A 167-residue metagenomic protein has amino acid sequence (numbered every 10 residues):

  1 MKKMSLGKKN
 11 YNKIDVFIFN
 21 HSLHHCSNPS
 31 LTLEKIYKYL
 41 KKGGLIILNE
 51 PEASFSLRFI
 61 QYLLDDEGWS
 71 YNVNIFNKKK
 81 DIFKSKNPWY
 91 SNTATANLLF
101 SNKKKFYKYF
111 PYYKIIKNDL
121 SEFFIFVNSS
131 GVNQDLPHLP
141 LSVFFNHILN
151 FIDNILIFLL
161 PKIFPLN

Functional and structural regions predicted by a protein language model:
M1-K8: Conserved SAM-binding strand-loop segment of SAM-dependent methyltransferases
I18: A conserved beta-strand element that flanks and buttresses the S-adenosyl-L-methionine
H21-S22: Short catalytic micro-motifs in class I SAM-dependent methyltransferases
C26-L31, S56: Short N-terminal helix/helix-N-cap motif within the alpha/beta-hydrolase-1
S30-L45: A short glycine-rich, Lys/Arg-flanked "PGG" loop and its adjoining helix->strand segment in the class I
I47-D81: Conserved class I S-adenosyl-L-methionine
S85-K103: Acceptor-substrate binding/catalytic loop of class I
K104, K108, I116-N167: A C-terminal cap/extension of S-adenosyl-L-methionine-dependent methyltransferases that defines the acceptor-substrate
